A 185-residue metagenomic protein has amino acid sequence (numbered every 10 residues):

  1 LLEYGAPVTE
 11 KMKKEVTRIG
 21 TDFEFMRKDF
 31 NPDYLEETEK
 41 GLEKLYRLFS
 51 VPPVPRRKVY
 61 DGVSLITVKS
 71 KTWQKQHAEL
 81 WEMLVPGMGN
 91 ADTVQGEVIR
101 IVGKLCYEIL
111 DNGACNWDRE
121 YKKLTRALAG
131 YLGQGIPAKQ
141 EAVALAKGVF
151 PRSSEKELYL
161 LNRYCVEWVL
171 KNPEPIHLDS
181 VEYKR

Functional and structural regions predicted by a protein language model:
L1-R185: Ankyrin repeat (ANK) tandem arrays and their immediately adjacent linkers/low-complexity segments
